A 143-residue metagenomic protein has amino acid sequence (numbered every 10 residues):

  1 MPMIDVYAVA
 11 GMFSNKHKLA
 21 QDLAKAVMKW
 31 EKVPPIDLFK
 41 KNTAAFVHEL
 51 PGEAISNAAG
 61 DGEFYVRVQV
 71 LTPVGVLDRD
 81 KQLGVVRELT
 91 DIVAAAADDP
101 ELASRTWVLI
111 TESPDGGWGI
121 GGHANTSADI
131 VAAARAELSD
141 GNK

Functional and structural regions predicted by a protein language model:
P2-K143: A domain-level signal for the structural core that forms small-molecule/cofactor-binding pockets and catalytic centers
